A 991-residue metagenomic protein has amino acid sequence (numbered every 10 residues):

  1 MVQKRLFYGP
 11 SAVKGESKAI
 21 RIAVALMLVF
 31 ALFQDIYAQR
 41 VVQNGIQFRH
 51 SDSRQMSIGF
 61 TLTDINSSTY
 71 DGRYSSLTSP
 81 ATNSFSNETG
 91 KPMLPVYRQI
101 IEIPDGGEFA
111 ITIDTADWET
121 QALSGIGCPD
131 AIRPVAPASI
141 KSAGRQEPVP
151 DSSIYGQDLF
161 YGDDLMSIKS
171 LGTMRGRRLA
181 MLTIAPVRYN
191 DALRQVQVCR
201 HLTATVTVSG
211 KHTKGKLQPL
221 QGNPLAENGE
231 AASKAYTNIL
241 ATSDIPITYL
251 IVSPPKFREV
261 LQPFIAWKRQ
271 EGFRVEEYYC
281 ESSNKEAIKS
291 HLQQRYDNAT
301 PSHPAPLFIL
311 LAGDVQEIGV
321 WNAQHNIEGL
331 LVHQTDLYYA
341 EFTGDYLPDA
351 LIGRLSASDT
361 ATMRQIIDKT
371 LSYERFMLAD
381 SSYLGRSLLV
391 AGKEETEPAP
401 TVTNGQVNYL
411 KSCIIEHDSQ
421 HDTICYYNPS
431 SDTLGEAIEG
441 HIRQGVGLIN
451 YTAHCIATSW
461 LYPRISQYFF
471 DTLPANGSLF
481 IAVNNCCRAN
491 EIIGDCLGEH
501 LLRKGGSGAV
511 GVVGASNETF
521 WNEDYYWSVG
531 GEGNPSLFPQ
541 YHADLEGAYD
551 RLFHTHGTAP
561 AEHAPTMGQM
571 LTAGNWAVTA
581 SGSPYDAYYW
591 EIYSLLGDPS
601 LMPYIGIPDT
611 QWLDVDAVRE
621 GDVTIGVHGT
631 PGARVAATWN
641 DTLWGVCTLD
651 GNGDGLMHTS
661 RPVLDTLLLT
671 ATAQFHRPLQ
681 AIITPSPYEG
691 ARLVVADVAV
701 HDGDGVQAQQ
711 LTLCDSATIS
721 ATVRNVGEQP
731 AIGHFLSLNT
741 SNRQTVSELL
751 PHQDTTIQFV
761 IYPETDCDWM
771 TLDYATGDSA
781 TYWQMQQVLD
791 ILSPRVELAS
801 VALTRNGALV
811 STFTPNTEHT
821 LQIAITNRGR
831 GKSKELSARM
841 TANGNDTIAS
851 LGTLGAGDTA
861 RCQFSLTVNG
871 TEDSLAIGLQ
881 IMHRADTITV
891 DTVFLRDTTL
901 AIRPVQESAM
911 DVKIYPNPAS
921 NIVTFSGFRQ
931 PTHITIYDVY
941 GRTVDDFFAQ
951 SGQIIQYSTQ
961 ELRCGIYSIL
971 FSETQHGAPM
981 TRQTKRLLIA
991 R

Functional and structural regions predicted by a protein language model:
Q3, F7-A12, I22, S837 (+2 more regions): C-terminal outer-membrane/trafficking sorting elements
Y37-F308, P763, V868: Extracellular pro-sequences of secreted precursors
Y249-E277, P348-A437: A domain-level signal for caspase-like cysteine endopeptidase catalytic cores and their zymogen-processing architecture
R295-E328, K393-E395, A399-D495: Catalytic-core segments of thiol-dependent peptidases
Q316, N490-I607: Active-site-proximal C-terminal subdomain of hydrolase catalytic domains
H333-Y373, A457-D544, F948: Catalytic cores of nucleophile-dependent amide-cleaving enzymes
Y604-V618, Y688-V706, L792-A808, V890-Y915: Residue-level detector of functionally pivotal "anchor" positions at catalytic/ligand-binding pockets or at interdomain
A673-I682, P763-R795, V868-T898: Terminal connector regions
